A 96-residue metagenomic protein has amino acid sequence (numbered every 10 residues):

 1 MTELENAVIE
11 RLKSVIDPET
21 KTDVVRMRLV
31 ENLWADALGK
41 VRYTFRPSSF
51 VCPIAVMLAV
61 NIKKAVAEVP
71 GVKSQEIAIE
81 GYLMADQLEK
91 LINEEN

Functional and structural regions predicted by a protein language model:
M1-N96: Domain-level signature for proteins that mediate thiol-based redox and metal-cofactor handling
